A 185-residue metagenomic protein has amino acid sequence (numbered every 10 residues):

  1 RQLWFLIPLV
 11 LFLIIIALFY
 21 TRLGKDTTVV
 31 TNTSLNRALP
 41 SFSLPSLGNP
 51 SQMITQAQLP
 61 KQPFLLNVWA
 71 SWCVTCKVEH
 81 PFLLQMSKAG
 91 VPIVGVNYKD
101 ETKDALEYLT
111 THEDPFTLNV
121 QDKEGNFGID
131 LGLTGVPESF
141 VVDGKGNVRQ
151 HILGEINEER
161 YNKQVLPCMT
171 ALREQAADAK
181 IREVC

Functional and structural regions predicted by a protein language model:
R1-P45, E183-C185: N-terminal targeting signals for export/organelle localization
P40, F64, V136-P137: Short loop/turn microsegments at loop-to-beta-strand junctions
S41, G90, F116-T117: A generic structural signal for alpha->beta connector loops
L47-N49, G144: Short, ordered coil/turn segments that flank beta-strands lining enzyme active or ligand-binding pockets
I54-K77: Short active-site neighborhood of thiol/selenol oxidoreductases, capturing the structured segment around
L65-L66, I93, S139: Hydrophobic beta-strand anchors of alpha/beta hydrolase catalytic cores
K77-E113, K123-I129, C185: Structural microenvironment flanking redox-active thiols in thiol-disulfide oxidoreductases
T110-P115, D122-M169, R173, A177-C185: Thiol/disulfide oxidoreductase modules built on the thioredoxin-like
